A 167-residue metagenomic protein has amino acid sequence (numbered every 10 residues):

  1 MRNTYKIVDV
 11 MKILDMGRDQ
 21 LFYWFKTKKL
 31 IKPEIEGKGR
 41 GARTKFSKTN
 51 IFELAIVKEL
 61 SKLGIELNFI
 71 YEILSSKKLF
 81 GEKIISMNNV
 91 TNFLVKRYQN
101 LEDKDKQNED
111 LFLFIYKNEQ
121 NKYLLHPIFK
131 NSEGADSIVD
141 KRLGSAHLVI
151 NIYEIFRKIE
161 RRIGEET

Functional and structural regions predicted by a protein language model:
M1-T27: Polyanion-binding surface elements
R2-N3, K45-T167: Arg/Lys-rich, alpha-helical DNA-contact motif
M11, G41, L60: Short, flexible active-site loop motifs that bind/organize anionic cofactors or intermediates
L21, E34-I35, I70: Residue-level detector of family-conserved "landmark" positions at structurally sensitive sites
W24, K38, I73: Residue-level "edge-of-site" marker
T27-I35: Short, solvent-exposed alpha-helical "recognition" segments
I35-F46: Recognition helix of helix-turn-helix/homeodomain-like DNA-binding domains that insert into the DNA major groove
